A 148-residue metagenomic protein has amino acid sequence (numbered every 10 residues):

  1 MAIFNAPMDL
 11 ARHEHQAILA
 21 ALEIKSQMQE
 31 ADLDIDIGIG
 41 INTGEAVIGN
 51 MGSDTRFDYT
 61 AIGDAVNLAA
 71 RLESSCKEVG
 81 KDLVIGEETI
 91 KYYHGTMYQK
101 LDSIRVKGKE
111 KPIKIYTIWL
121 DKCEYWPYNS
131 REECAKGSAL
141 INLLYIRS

Functional and structural regions predicted by a protein language model:
M1-Q16, M28-D64, C76, D82 (+2 more regions): Catalytic core of nucleotidyl cyclases, primarily class III adenylyl/guanylyl cyclases
Q16-A20, I24, A65-L68: Hydrophobic alpha-helical membrane-association signature
E23, M28, R71-K77: Substrate-engagement module of ASCE P-loop NTPases
A46-I48, A69, S75-R131, I141: Cytosolic regulatory/linker segments at or just downstream of nucleotide-handling modules in signal-transduction
N129-S130, K136-S148: Charged/polar low-complexity intrinsically disordered segments, enriched in acidic residues
